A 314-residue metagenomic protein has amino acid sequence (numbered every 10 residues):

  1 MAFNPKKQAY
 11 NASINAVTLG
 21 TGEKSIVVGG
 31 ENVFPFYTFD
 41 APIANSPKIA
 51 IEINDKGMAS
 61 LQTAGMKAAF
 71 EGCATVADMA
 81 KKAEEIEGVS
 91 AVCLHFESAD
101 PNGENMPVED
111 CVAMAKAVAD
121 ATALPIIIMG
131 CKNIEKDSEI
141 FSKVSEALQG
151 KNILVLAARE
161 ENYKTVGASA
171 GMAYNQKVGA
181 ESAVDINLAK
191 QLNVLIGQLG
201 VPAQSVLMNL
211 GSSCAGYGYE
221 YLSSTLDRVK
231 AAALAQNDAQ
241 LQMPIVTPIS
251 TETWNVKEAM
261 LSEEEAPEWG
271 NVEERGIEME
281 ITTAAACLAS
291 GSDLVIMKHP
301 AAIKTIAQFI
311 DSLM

Functional and structural regions predicted by a protein language model:
M1-F70: N-terminal amphipathic alpha-helix/helix-capping segment at the start of soluble metabolic enzymes
S46-E52, S90-C93, P125-I127, N152-L154 (+4 more regions): Structural preference for beta-strand elements that scaffold enzyme active sites
K48-D78, G103-M106, G130-I134, L156-A158 (+2 more regions): Active-site mouth loops of central-metabolism enzymes
S60-A64, G88-V118, T122, I128-E135 (+1 more regions): Glycine-rich, proline-tolerant flexible connector loops at the mouths of alpha/beta enzymes
G72-E84, I140-F141, E278-A286: Short, acidic/polar
A83-E87, A113-A121, S142-Q149, V166-Y174 (+1 more regions): Acidic (Asp/Glu)-rich catalytic clusters
Q149-E160: Acidic, His- and aromatic-enriched active-site or binding-groove loops in soluble protein domains that engage sugars
E161-A302, I306-F309: Catalytic alpha/beta core domains of metabolic enzymes, predominantly
